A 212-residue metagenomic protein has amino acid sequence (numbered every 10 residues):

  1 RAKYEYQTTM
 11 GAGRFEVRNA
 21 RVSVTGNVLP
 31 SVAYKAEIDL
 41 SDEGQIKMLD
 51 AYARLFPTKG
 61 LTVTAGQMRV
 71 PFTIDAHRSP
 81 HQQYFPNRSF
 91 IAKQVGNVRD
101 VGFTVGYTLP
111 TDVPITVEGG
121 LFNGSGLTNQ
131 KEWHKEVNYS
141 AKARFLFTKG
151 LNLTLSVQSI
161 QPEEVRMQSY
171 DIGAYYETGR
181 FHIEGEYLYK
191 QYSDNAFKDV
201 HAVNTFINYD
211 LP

Functional and structural regions predicted by a protein language model:
R1-G124, K135-Y139, R144-N152, F206-Y209: Outer membrane beta-barrel
M48, D75-S79, N129-K131, M167 (+1 more regions): Outer-membrane beta-barrel and related beta-rich outer-membrane complex signature in Gram-negative bacteria
H134, R144-P212: Detector for outer-membrane/organellar transmembrane beta-barrel domains, recognizing the amphipathic beta-strand
